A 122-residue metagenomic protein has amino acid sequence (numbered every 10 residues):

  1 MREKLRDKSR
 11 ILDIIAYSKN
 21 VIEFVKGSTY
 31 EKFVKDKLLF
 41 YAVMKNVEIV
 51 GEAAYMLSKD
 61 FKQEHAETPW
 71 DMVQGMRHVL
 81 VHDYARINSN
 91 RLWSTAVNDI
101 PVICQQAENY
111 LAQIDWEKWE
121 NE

Functional and structural regions predicted by a protein language model:
M1-E122: Solvent-exposed interaction patches of small proteins and small membrane subunits
